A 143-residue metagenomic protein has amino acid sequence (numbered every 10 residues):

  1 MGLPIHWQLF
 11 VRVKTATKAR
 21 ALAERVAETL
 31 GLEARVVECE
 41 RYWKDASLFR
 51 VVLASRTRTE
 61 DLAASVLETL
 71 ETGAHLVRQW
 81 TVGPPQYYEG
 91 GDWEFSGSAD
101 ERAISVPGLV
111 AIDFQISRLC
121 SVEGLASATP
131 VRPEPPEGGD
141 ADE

Functional and structural regions predicted by a protein language model:
M1-A27: Short, extreme N-terminal segment that most often corresponds to the first beta-strand
A27-E33, K44-E143: Charged interaction segments
E38-W43: Histidine-centered catalytic/metal-coordination loop motif
